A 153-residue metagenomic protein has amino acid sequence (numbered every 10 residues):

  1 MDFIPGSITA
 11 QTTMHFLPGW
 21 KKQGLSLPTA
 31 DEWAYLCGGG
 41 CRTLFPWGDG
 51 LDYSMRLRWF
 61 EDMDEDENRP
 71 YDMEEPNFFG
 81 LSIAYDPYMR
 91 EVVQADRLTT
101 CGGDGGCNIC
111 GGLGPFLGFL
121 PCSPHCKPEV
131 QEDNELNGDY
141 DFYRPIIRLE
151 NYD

Functional and structural regions predicted by a protein language model:
M1-G112: Functional-site microenvironments in short loops/helix caps that host divalent-cation chemistry
P18, E132-N137, N151-D153: Cysteine-nucleophile amide-bond enzymes
P28, N134, D139, Y143: Single, functionally critical "micro-switch" positions that shape active/binding sites and transmembrane helices
Q94-L136: Alpha-helix capping/hinge segments and adjacent helical runs
Y140-Y152: Short, structured beta-strand segments at or near domain termini in extracellular proteins/domains
